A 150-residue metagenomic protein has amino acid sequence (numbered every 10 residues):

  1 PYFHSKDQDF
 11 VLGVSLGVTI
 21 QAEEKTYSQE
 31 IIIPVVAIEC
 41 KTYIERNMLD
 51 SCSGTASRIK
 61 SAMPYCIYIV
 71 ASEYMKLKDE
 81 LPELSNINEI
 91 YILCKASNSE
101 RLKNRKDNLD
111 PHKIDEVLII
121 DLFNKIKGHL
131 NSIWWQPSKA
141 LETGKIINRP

Functional and structural regions predicted by a protein language model:
P1-S28: Active-site metal-binding core of divalent-cation-utilizing nuclease and nuclease-like domains
F3-Q8, E45-M48, D115: Phosphate/oxyanion-binding active-site loops and adjacent basic polyanion-contact surfaces
H4, I32, L84-S85: A short, structural micro-pattern
F10, P34-T42, C52: Conserved catalytic cores of phosphodiester-cleaving nucleases, focusing on short active-site segments
T19-A22, Y43-G54, S61: Active-site-adjacent loop/helix micro-motif of nuclease/hydrolase catalytic cores
I38-Y43, V70-Y74: Short His-Asn-centered micro-motif
S53-R58, S85-I87: Short, solvent-exposed amphipathic alpha-helical segments in soluble enzyme and RNA/protein-processing domains
P64-I67, S72-P150: C-terminal tail/extension regions appended to the core domain(s) of diverse proteins
